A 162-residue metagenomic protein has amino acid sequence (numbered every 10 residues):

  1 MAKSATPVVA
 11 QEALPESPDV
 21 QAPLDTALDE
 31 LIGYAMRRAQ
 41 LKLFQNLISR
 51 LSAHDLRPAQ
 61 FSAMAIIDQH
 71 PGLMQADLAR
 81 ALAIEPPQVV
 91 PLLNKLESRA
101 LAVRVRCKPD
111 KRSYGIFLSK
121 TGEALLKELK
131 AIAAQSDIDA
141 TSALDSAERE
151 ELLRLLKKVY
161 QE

Functional and structural regions predicted by a protein language model:
M1-H54: N-terminal leader segment of winged-helix/HTH proteins
A2-T6, Q11, F44, G72 (+1 more regions): Charged, amphipathic alpha-helical coiled-coil/dimerization segments
M36, I67-P71: Short helix-to-turn junction characteristic of helix-turn-helix DNA-binding domains, especially the helix
Q60-M64: Short alpha-helical "packing" element that flanks the helix-turn-helix/winged-helix DNA-binding module
I66, A81, R99: Residues within the alpha-helical elements of helix-turn-helix
Q75: Helix-turn-helix DNA-binding elements, focusing on the entry/boundary residues of the two helices that contact DNA
E85: Helix-turn-helix DNA-binding motif, specifically the short coil turn and the N-cap/start of the second
